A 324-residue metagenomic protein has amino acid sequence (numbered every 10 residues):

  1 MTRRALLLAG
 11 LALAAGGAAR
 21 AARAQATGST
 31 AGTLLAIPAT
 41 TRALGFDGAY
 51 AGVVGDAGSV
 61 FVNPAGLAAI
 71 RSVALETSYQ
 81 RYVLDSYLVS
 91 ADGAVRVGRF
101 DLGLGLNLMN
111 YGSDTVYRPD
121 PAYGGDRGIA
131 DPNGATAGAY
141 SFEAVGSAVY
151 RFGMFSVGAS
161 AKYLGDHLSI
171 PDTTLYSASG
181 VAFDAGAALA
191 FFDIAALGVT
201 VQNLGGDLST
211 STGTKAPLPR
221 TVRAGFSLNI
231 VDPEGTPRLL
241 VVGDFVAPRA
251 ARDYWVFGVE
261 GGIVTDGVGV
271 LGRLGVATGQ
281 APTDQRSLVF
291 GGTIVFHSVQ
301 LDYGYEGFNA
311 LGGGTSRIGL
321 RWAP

Functional and structural regions predicted by a protein language model:
R3-L7: N-terminal export leaders
L8-A9, H167: Intrinsically disordered, low-complexity segments enriched in polar/charged small residues
A9-G16: Bacterial N-terminal signal peptides
A19-A21: N-terminal signal peptide c-region/cleavage motif recognized by signal peptidases
R23-D47, A51, S72, Y87-P324: Outer-membrane beta-barrel porins/channels
A49-G93: Active-site-flanking structural segment that lines cofactor/substrate pockets
